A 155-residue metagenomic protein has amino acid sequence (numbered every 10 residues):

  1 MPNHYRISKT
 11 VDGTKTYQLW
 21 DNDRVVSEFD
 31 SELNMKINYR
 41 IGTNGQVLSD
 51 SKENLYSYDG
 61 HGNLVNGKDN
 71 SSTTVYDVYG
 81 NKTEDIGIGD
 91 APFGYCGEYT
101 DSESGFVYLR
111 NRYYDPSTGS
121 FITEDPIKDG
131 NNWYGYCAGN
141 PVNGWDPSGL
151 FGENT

Functional and structural regions predicted by a protein language model:
M1-Y5, K15-R24, K36-G45, N54-G62 (+3 more regions): Aromatic-rich beta-strand edge motifs centered on tyrosine
Y5-T10, R24-D30, Q46-S49, N63-K68 (+4 more regions): Beta-strand elements of repeat-based all-beta scaffolds
G13, D129, N140-V142: Acidic glycine-/aspartate-rich tracts in secreted/extracellular proteins
K52-R110, Y134, A138-F151: A motif-centric feature for acidic-aromatic and gly/ser/thr-rich catalytic loops and repeats
